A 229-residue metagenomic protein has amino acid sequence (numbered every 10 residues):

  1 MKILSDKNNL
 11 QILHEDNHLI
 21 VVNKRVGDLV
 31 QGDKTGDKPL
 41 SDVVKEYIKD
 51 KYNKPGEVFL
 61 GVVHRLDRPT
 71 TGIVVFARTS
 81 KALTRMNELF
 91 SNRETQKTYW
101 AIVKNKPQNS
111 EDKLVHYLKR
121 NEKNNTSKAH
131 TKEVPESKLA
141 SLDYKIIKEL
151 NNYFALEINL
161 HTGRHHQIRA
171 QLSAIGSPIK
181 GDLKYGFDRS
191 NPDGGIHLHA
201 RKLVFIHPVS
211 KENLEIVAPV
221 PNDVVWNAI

Functional and structural regions predicted by a protein language model:
M1-I229: RNA pseudouridine synthases
